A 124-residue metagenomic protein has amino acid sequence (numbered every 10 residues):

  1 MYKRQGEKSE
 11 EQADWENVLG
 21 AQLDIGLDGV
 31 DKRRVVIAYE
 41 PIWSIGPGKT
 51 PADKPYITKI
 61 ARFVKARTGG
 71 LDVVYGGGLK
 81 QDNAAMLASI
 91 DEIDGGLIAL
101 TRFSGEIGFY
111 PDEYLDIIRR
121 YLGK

Functional and structural regions predicted by a protein language model:
M1-Y2: Short, small-residue-biased leader/transition segments that mark boundaries at the very start of proteins
Q5-K8, P47-K49, D91-Y114: Glycine-rich phosphate-binding active-site loops on the catalytic face of alpha/beta enzymes
E10-I37, P51, I57: Anionic-ligand binding region
G20-L27, K54-K65, A84, L115-I118: Generic structural signal for well-ordered alpha-helices, preferentially at hydrophobic/aromatic core positions
R34-A38, D72-V74, D94-G95: Structural preference for beta-strand elements that scaffold enzyme active sites
E40, L87, A99: Conserved, mostly hydrophobic/aromatic
Y75-Q81, L100-T101: Glycine-rich beta-to-alpha transition loops that act as phosphate-gripper elements at the mouths of alpha/beta enzyme
G78-I93: Catalytic cores of alpha/beta
